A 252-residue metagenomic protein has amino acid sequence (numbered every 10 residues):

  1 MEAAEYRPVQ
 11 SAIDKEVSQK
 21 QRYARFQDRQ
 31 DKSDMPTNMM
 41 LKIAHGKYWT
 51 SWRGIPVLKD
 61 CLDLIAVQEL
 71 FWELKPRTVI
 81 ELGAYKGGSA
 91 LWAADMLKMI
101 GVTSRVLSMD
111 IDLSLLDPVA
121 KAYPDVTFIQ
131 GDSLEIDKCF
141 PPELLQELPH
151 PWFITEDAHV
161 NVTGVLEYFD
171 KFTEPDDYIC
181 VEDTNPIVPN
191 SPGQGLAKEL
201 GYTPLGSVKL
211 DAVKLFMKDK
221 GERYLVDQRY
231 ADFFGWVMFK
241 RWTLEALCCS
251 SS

Functional and structural regions predicted by a protein language model:
M1-L58: Rossmann-like AdoMet
R53, L62-S252: S-adenosylmethionine/decaboxylated-SAM
